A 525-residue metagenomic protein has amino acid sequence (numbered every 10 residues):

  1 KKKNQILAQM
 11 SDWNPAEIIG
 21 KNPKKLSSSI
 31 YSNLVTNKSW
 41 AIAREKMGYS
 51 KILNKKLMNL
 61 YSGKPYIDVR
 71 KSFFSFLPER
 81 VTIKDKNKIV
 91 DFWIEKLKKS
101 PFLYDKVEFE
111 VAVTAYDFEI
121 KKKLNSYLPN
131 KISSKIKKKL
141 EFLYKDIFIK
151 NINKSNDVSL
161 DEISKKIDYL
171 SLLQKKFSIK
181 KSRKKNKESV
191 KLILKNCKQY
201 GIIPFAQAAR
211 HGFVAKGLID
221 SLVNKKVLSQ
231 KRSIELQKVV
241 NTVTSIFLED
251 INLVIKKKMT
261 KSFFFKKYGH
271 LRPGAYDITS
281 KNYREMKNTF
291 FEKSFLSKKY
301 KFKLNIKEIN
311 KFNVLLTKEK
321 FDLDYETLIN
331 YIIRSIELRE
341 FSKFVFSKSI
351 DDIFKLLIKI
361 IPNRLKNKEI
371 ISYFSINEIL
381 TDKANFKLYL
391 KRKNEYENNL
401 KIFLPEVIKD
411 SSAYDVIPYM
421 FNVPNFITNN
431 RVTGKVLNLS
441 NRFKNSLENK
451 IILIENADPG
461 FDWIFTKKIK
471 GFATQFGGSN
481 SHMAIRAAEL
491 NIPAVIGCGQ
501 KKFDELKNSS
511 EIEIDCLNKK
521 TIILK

Functional and structural regions predicted by a protein language model:
K1-Y300, K393, E397-I451, E455-I469 (+3 more regions): Conserved divalent-metal-coordinating catalytic cores that perform phosphate/pyrophosphate/nucleotidyl transfer
I203, L218-K225, N241, K303-P405: Extended, domain-scale alpha-helical bundle/helix-rich regions
G471-T474: A short, small-residue-rich loop immediately preceding and capping a beta-strand
F476-G478: Active-site metal-coordination segments of metallo-dependent hydrolases
